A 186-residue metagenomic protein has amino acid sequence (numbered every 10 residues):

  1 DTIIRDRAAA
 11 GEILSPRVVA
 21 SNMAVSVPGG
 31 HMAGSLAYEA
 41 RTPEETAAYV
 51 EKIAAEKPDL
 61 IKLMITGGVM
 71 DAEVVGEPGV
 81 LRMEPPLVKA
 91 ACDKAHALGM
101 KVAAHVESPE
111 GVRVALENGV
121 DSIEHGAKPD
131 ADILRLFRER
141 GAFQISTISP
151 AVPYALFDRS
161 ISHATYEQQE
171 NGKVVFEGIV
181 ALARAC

Functional and structural regions predicted by a protein language model:
D1, V106-E110, K128-P129: Short beta->alpha linker loops
D1-L98, I133-R135, R140-Y166: Divalent-metal coordination cores built from histidine and acidic residues
Y38, M64, V80, A104-H105 (+3 more regions): Glycine- and other small-residue-rich loops at beta-strand/loop junctions that grip anionic moieties
Y49, E110-G111, D132-I133, A181-L182: Short acidic active-site motifs
A55-D59, R113-I133: Structural recognition of alpha->loop->beta junctions
E84-A95, A103-L116: N-terminal active-site wall of soluble small-molecule enzyme domains
A97, K101, Y166-Q168, V174-C186: His/Asp/Glu-enriched, well-ordered alpha-helical/loop segment that forms or immediately abuts the divalent-metal
V120-S122, R135, R140-Q144, Q168-K173 (+1 more regions): A post-motif C-terminal structural segment
